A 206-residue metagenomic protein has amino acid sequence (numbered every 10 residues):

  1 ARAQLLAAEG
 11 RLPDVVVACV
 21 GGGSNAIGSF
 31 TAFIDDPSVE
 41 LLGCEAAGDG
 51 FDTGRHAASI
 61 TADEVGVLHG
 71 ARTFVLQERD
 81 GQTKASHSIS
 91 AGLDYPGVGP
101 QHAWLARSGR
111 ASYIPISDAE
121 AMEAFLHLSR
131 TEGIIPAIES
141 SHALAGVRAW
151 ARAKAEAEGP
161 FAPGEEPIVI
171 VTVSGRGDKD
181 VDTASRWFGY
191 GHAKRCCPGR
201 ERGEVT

Functional and structural regions predicted by a protein language model:
A1, L5, S29-F33, F125 (+1 more regions): Buried hydrophobic packing segments
A3-D14: Structural signature of cysteine-dependent C-C bond-forming condensing enzymes
E9-R11, D35-S38, G43-I134, R186-T206: Active-site/ligand-binding loops adjacent to catalytic centers
L12-N25, L41-C44, I168-V173: A short, small-residue-rich loop immediately preceding and capping a beta-strand
D14-C19, I114, P136-E139: Glycine- and other small-residue-rich loops at beta-strand/loop junctions that grip anionic moieties
V20-F30, F51-D52, S140-V147, D178-V181: Short glycine/serine/threonine-rich phosphate/pyrophosphate-binding segments that cradle anionic phosphate groups
G23-D35, W150-A153, G164, V181-S185: Short glycine/threonine-rich loop-to-helix capping motif typified by GTGT followed within a few residues by an Asp-Pro
A111-T131, S140, L144-P167, S185-R186: Non-transmembrane, aqueous-exposed alpha-helical and coiled segments at domain scale
